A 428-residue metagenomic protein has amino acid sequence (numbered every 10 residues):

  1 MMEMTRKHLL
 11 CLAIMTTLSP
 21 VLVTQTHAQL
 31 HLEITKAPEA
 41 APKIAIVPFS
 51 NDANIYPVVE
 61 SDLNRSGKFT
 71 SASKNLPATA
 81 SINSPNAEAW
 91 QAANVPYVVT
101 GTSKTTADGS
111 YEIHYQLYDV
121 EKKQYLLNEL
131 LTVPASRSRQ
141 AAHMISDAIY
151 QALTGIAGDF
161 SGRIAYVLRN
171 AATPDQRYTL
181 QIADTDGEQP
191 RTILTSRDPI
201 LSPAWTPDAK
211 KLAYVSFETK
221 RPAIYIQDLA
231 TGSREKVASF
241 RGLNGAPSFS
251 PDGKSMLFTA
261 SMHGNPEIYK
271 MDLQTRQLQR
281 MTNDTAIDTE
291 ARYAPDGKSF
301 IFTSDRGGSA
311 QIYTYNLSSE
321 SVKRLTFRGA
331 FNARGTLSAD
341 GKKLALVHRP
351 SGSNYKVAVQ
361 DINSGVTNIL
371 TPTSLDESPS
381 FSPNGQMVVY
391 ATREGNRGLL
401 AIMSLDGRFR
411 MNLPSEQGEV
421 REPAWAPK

Functional and structural regions predicted by a protein language model:
H27-P42, E121-T192: C-terminal/domain-edge helix-coil "capping" segments
L30, E60, N83-A148: Amphipathic beta-strand/beta-sheet edge segments enriched in Tyr/Trp
H31-A89, V99: Short beta-strand->alpha-helix linker/helix-N-cap micro-motif that forms a surface specificity/interaction loop
E121, D184-E188, D228-G232, D272-R276 (+3 more regions): Short loop/turn segments that connect beta-strands within beta-propeller blades
A157, R169-T179, S196-R197, V215-I224 (+10 more regions): A flexible loop/linker signature enriched in serine peptidases of the S9 family
G158-F160, P207-D208, P251-D252, P295-D296 (+3 more regions): Residue-level detector of Asp-centered blade-edge/turn motifs that repeat once per structural unit in beta-propeller
I164, L212, G253-M256, G297-I301 (+2 more regions): Hydrophobic beta-strand positions that form the internal "hydrophobic ladder" of WD40/Gbeta-like beta-propeller blades
